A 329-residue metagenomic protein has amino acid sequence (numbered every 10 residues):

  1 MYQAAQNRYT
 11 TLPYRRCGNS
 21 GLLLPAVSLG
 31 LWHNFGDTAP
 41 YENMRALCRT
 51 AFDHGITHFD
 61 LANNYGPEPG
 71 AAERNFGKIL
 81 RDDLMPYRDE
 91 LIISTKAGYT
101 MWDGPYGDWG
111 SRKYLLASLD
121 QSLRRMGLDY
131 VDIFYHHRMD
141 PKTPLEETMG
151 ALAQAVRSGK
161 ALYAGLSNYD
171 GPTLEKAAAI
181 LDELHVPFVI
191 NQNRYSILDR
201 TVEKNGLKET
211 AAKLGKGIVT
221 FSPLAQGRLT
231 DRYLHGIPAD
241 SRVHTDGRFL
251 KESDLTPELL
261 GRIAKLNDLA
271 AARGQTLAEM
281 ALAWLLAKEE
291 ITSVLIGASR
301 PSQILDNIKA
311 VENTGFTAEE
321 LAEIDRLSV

Functional and structural regions predicted by a protein language model:
M1-L91, R157: N-terminal binding-site loop/beta-alpha segment at the start of enzyme catalytic domains that lines or forms
Y2-T11, T143-V329: Beta/alpha (TIM)-barrel catalytic core signal, keyed to glycine-rich beta->alpha loops juxtaposed to Asp/Glu that bind
G18-G36, S94-G107, Y130, Y135: N-terminal small/glycine-rich loop or linker at the start of catalytic domains across soluble metabolic enzymes
L29, L61, T95, I133-H136 (+4 more regions): Conserved beta-strand positions
F35-P40, N64-A72, D140-P144, G171-P172 (+1 more regions): Acidic-and-aromatic substrate-binding clefts and catalytic sites of carbohydrate-active enzymes
T38-A51, G110-M126, L174-A178: Short, acidic/polar
A39-N43, A71, N75, Y106-Y114 (+2 more regions): Alpha-helix N-cap and loop-to-helix initiation/capping positions
L123-T143: Active-site groove signature of glycoside hydrolases
